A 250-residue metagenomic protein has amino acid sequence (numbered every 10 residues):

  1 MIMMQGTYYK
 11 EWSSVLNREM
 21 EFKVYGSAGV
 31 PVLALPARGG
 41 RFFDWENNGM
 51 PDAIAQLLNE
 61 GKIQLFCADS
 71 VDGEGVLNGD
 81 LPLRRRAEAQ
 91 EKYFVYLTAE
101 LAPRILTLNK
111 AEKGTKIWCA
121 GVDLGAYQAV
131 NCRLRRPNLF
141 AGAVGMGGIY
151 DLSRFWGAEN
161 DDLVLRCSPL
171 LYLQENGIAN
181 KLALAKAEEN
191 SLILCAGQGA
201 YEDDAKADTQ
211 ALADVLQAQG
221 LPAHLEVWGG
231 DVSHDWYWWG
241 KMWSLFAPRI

Functional and structural regions predicted by a protein language model:
I2-I250: Non-catalytic cap/lid and distal C-terminal segments of serine-dependent acyl enzymes
